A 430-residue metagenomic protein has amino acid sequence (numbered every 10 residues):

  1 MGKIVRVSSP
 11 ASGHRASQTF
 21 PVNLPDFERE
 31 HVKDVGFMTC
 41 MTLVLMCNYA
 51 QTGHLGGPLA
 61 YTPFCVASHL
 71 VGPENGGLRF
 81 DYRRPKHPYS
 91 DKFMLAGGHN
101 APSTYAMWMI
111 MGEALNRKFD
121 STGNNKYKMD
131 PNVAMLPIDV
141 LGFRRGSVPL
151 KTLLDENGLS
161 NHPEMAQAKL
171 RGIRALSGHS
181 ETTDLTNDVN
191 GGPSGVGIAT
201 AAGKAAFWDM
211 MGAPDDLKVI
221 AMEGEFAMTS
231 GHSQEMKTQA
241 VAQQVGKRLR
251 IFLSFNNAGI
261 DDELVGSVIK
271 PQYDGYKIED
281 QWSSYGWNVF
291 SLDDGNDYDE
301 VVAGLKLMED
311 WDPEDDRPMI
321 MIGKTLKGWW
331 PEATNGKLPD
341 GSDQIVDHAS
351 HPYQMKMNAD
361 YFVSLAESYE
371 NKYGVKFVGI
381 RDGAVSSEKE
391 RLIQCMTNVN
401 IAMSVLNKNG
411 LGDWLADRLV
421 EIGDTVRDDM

Functional and structural regions predicted by a protein language model:
G2-H31: Non-catalytic, mobile gating and regulatory segments of ester bond hydrolases
P25-E28, V32, C40-L43, L59-Q243: Cofactor-binding active-site loop characterized by glycine-rich and histidine/acidic residues
D26, E30, Q51, L95 (+4 more regions): Generic amphipathic alpha-helical segments used as scaffolds and interaction surfaces in large, multi-domain proteins
G36-T52, S254: N-terminal capping segment at the start of a domain
M41, L45, P63-V66, L70 (+10 more regions): A broad, structural surface signal
L55: Gly/serine-rich nucleotide phosphate-binding loop at the start of the catalytic core of nucleotide/ADP-ribose-handling
G178-V385: Glycine-rich ThDP/TPP pyrophosphate-binding loop and its adjacent helix/strand module within ThDP-dependent enzymes
S386-M430: Non-catalytic terminal/interface segments that mediate subunit docking, oligomerization, and allosteric communication
